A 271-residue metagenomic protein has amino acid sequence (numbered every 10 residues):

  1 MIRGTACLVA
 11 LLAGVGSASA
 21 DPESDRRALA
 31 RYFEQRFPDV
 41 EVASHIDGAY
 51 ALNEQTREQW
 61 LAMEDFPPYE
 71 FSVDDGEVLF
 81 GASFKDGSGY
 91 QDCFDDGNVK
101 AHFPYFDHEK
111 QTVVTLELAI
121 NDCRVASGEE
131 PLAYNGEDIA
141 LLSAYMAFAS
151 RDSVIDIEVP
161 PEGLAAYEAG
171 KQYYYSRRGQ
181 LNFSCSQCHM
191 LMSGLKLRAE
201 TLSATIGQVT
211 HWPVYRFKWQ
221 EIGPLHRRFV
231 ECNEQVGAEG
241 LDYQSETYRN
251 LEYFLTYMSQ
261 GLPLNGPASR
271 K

Functional and structural regions predicted by a protein language model:
M1-G4: Positively charged n-region of N-terminal signal peptides that target proteins for export
A6-G14: Bacterial N-terminal signal peptides
G16-A20: Sec/Tat signal peptide C-region and signal peptidase I cleavage site
D21-F71, G81-L141, F148-D152, E158 (+1 more regions): Electron-transfer interface patches adjacent to heme c in soluble/periplasmic c-type cytochromes and di-/multiheme
F71-S72, A165: An amphipathic alpha-helix/helix-turn recognition signal
E117, N121, S143, L164-Y167 (+1 more regions): Hydrophobic core segments within long, regular secondary-structure runs in both alpha- and beta-rich folds
S153-A169: Solvent-exposed, charged amphipathic helical/linker segments at domain boundaries
